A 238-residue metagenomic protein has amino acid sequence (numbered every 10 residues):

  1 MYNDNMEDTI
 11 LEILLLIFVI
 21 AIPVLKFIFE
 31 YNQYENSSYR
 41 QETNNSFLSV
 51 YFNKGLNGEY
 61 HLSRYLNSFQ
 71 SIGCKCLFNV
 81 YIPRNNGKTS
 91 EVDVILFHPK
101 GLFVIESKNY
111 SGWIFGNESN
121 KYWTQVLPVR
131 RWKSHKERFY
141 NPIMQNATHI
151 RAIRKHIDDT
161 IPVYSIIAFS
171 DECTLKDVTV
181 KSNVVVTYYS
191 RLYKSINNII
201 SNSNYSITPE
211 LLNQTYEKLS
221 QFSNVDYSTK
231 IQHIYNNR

Functional and structural regions predicted by a protein language model:
Y2-S90, F97-L102, K108-W113, V129-R238: Surface-exposed interaction regions that form or flank ligand-binding interfaces
I114-V126: Short, flexible, mixed-charge acidic loops at enzyme active sites
